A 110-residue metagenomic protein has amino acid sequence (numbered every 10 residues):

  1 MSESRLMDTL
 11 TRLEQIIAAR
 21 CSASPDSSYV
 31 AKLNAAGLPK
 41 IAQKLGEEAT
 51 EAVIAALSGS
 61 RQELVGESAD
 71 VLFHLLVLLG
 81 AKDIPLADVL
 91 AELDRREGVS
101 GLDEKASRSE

Functional and structural regions predicted by a protein language model:
M1-S68, L72-E110: Flexible "arm" and connector segments at domain edges
